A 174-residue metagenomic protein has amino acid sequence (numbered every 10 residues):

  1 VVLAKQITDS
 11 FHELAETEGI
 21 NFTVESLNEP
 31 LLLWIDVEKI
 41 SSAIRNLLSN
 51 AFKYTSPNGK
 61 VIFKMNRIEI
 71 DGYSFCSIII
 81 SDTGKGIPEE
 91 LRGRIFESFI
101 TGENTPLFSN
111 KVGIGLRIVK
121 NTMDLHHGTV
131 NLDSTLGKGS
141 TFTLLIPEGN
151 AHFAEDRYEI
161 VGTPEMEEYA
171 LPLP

Functional and structural regions predicted by a protein language model:
E13, K85-G86: Glycine-rich G1-box
E16, N21-L31, I68: Conserved catalytic submotifs in the C-terminal HATPase_c
A51-F52: Short helix-loop "hinge" at the ATP-lid/N-box region of the Bergerat-fold HATPase_c
I87-F99: Short conserved segment of the HATPase_c
I100-N110: Glycine-rich ATP-lid/hinge loop adjacent to the conserved G-boxes
G115, V119: Short alpha-helical Gxxx[C/S/T] motif in the catalytic ATP-binding
M123-D124: Detector for a conserved hydrophobic position within an alpha-helical segment of the HATPase_c
H127-D133: Glycine-rich ATP-binding loops of the HATPase_c
